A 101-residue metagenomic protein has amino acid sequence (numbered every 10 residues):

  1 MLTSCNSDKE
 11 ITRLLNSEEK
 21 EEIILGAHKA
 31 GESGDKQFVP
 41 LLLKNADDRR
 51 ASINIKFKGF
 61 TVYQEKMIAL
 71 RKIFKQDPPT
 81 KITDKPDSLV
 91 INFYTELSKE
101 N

Functional and structural regions predicted by a protein language model:
M1-T3, E21-D35, N54-Q76: Structural detector for internal amphipathic alpha-helices that build alpha-solenoid repeat scaffolds
L2, L14-L15, L25, L41-L43 (+3 more regions): Generic detector of leucine side chains in alpha-helical contexts
L2-L14, D35-R50, D77-T83: Amphipathic alpha-helical scaffolding segments comprising HEAT/armadillo-like alpha-solenoid repeats
L15-E21, D47-K58, D84-E100: Short coil turns that connect the paired helices of HEAT/ARM alpha-solenoid repeats
K29, D35, P78, F93-N101: Generic detector of bulky aromatic hydrophobic side chains
N45, Q64, I68-L70, K81 (+1 more regions): Residue-level detector of solvent-exposed, low-hydrophobicity positions
